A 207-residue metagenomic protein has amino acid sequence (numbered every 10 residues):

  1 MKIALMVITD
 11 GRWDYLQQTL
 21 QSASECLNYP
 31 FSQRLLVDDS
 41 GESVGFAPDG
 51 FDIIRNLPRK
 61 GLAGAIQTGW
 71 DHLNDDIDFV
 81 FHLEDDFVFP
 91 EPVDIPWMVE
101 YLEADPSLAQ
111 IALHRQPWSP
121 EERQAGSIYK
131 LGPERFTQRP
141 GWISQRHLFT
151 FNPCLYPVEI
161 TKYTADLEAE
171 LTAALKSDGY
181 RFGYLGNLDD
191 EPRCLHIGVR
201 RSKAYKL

Functional and structural regions predicted by a protein language model:
K2-A4, Q33: Cell-envelope/extracellular polymer assembly enzymes that use nucleotide-activated donors
R12-C26: Short, well-formed alpha-helical segments that are part of the catalytic scaffolds of diverse glycosyltransferases
S24-R55: Acidic donor-binding segment of Leloir-type glycosyltransferases
L57-H72: Glycine-rich, basic loop-to-helix element that forms the pyrophosphate-binding segment of sugar-nucleotide handling
I77-V88: Short beta-strand-to-loop acidic/aromatic patch adjacent to the donor-nucleotide binding site
P92-H114: Conserved donor-nucleotide/metal-binding helix-loop-beta segment in metal-dependent transferases, i.e., the alpha-helix
I111-A125: Short beta-strand-to-loop element that shapes/binds the nucleotide-sugar donor at the catalytic cleft/hinge
T137, R146-L207: C-terminal catalytic/acceptor-binding lobe
